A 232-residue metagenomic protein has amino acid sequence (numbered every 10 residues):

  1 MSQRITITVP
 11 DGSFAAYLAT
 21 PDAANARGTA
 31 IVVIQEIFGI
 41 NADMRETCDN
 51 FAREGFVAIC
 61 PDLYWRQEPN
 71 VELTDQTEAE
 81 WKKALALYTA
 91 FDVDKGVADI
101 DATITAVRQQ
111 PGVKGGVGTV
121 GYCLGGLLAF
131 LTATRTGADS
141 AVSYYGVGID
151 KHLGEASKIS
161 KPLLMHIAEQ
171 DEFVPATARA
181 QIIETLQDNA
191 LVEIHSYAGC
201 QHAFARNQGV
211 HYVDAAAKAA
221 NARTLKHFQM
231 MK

Functional and structural regions predicted by a protein language model:
M1-K232: N-terminal cap/leader regions of alpha/beta-hydrolase-fold enzymes, predominantly small-molecule hydrolases
